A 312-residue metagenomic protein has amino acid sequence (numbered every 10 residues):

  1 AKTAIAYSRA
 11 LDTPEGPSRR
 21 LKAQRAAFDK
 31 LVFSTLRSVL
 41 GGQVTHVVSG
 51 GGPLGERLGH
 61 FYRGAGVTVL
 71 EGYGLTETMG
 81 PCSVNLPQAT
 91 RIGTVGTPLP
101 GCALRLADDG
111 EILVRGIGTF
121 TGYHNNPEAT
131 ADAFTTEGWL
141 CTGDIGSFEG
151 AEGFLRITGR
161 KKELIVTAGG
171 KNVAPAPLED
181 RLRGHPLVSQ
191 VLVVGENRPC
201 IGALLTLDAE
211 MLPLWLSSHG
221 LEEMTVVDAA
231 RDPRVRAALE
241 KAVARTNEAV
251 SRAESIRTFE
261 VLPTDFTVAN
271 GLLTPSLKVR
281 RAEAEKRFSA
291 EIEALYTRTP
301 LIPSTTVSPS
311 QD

Functional and structural regions predicted by a protein language model:
A1-T90, A103, S189: Gly/Ser/Thr-rich phosphate-binding loop
G51, G74, G96, D144 (+1 more regions): Active-site glycine-centered loops adjacent to acidic/histidine catalytic or metal-binding residues that shape
G74-T78, T142, T167, T274: Ser/Thr-glycine-rich phosphate-binding loops at phosphate-binding pockets of nucleotides, nucleotide cofactors
P98-T167, G184: Conserved ATP-binding/catalytic segment of the ANL
T119, F154-R183, L212-P233, R252-I256 (+2 more regions): Adenylate-forming
I145, H185-M211: C-terminal boundary motif of the adenylate-forming
R160, V166, L204-T206, L262: Short hydrophobic/aromatic beta-strand micro-patches that form the beta-sheet surface supporting nucleotide- or nucleic
Q190-L192, P199, E240, A244-D312: Conserved C-terminal "lid"/linker of ANL adenylate-forming enzymes
